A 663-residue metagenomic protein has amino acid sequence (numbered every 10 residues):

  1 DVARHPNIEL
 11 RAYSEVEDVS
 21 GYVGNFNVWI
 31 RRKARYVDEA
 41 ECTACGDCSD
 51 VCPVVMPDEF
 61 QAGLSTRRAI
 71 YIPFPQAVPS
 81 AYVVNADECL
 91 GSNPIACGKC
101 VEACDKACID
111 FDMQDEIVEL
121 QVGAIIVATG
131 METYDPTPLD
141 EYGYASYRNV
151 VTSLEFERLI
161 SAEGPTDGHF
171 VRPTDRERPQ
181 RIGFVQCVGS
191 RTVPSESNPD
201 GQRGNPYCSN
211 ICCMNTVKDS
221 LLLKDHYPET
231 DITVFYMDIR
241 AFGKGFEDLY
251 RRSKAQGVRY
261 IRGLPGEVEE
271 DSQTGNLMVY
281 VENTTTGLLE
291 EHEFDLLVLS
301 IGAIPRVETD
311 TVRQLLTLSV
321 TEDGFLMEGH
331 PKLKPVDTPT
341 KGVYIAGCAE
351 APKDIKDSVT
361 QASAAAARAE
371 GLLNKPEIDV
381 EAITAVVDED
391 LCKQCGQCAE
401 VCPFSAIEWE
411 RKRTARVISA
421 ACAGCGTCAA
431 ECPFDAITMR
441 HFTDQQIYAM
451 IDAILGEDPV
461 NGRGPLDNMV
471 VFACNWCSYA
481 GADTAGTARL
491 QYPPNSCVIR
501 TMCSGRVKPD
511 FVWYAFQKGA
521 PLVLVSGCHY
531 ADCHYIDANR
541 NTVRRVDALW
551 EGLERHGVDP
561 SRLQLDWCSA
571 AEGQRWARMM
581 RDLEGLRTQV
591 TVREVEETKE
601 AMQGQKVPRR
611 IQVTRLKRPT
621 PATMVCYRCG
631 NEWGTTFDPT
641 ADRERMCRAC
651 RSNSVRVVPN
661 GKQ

Functional and structural regions predicted by a protein language model:
D1-D467, W476-Y479, Q491-S504, G519-I536 (+2 more regions): Residues forming the flavin
L296-L297, I301-P305, A349, V558-G604: Peripheral docking tails and interdomain loops at the edges of cofactor- or intermediate-handling domains
A385-D390, M469, A622-C629: A short beta-strand micro-motif
S405-I407, V625, G630-P639, V655: Short recognition patches in nucleic-acid-associated and regulatory proteins
A430-I437, S652-Q663: Short metal-binding segments enriched for Cys and/or His
D458-L490, W576-R578, G585-G604: Iron-sulfur cluster-binding electron-transfer modules in prokaryotic oxidoreductases
R506-Q517: Thiamine diphosphate
K606-T623, T636-M646, V657-Q663: Short, intrinsically disordered terminal segments enriched in charged and Pro/Gly residues
